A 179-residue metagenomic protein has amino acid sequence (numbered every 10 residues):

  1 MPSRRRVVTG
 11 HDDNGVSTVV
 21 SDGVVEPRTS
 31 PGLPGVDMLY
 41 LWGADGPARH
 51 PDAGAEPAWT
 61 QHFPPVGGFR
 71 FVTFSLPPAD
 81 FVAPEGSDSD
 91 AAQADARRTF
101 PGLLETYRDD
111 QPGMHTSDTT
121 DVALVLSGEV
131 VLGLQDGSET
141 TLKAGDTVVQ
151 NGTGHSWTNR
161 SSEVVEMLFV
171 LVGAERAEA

Functional and structural regions predicted by a protein language model:
M1-W59: N-terminal leader/capping segments at the start of a protein or of a new domain
R4-R6, G68-F71, S117-T120, E129 (+2 more regions): Extracellular structured ligand-interaction cores
V7, H11-D12, V16-S21, R98 (+1 more regions): Double-stranded beta-helix
D13, S21-V25, P47-P51, P65-F81 (+3 more regions): Glyoxalase I/VOC metalloenzyme domain signal
V20, G133, V149-Q150: A generic structural signal for residues embedded in beta-strands
V25, F71-S117, N151-G154: Conserved short histidine dyad/triad with adjacent acidic residue
F69, P77, G137-E139, K143-D146 (+1 more regions): Ligand-binding loop in jelly-roll beta-barrel domains
D109-K143: A short beta-strand-loop-beta hairpin characteristic of the jelly-roll/cupin
